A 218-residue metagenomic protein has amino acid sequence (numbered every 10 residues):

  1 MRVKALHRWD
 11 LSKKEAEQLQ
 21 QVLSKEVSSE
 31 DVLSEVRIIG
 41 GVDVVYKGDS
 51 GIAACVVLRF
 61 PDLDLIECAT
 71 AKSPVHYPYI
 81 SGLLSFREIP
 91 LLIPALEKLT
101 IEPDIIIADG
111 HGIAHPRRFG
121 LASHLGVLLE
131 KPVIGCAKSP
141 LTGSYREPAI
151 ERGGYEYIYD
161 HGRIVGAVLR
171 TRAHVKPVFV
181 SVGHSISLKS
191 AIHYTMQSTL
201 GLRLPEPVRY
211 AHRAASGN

Functional and structural regions predicted by a protein language model:
R2-V27, I89, P94-A95, K138-P140 (+1 more regions): C-terminal binding/interaction regions
E26-E35: A short acidic-Thr-Gly-centered motif at the start of a beta-strand
R37-Y46: Two-metal-ion RNase H-like nuclease active-site motif
K47-E102: A glycine-rich, hydrophobic loop/mini-helix early in the fold
D49, A114-R117, L141-Y145: Short, well-ordered, mixed-charge alpha-helical segments that flank or form enzyme active sites
Y79-L83, D109-P116, V175-V182: Flexible, glycine/proline-enriched loop segments at strand-loop-helix junctions that form or flank small-ligand binding
I93-L125, L129-K131: Catalytic-site beta-strand/loop segments enriched in glycine and acidic/polar residues
P132-A137: Short hydrophobic alpha-helical runs that function as membrane-insertion/retention elements
